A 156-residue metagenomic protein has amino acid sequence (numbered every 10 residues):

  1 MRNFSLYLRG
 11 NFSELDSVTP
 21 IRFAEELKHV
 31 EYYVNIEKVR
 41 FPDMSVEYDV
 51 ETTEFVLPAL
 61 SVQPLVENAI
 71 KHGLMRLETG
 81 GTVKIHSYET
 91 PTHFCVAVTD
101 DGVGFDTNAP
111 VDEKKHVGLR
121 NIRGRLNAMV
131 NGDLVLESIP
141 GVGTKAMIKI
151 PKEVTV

Functional and structural regions predicted by a protein language model:
M1-E137, K145-M147: Two-component histidine phosphotransfer core
V142-V156: C-terminal end segment of the histidine kinase catalytic
